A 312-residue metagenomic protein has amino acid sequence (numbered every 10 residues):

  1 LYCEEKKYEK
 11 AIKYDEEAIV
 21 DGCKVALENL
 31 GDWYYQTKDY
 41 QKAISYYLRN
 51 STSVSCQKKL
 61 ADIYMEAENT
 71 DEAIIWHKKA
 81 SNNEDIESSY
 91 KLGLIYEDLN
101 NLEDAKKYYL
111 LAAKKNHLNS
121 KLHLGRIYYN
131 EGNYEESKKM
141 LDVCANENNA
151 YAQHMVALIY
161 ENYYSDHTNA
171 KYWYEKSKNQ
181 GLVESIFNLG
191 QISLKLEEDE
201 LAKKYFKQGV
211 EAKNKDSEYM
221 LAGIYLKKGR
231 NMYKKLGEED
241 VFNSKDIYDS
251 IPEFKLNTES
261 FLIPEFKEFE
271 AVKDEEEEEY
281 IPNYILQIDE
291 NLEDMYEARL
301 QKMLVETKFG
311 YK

Functional and structural regions predicted by a protein language model:
K6, K38, E68, N100 (+3 more regions): Residue-level detector of the short coil/turn that links helix A to helix B within each tetratricopeptide repeat
A18, R49-N50, A80, A112 (+5 more regions): Canonical positions in the second alpha-helix
D21-C23, T52-V54, N83-D85, K115-H117 (+6 more regions): Short helix-capping/linker turns of helical repeat alpha-solenoids
